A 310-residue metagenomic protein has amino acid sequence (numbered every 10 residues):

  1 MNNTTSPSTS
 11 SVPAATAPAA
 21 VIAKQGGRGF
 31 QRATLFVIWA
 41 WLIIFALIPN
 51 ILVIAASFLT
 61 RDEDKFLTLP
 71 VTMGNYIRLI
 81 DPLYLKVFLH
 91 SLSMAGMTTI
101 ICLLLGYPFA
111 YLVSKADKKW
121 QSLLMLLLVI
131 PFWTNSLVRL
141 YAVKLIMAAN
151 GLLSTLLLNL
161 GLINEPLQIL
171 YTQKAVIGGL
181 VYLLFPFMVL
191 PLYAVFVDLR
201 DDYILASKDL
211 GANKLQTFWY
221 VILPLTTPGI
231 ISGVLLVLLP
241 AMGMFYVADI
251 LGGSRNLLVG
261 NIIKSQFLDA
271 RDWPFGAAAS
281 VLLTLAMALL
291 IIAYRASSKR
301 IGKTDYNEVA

Functional and structural regions predicted by a protein language model:
N3-P7, V12-P18, I22, L59 (+2 more regions): C-terminal transmembrane helix and the adjacent membrane-cytosol boundary/short C-terminal tail of inner/organellar
I22-G26, E63-L69, M73: Short, membrane-interfacial amphipathic segments enriched in basic
G27-D62, I77-P166, L170-V197, V221-F245 (+2 more regions): Membrane-water interface segments at the C-terminal ends of transmembrane alpha-helices in multi-pass inner-membrane
K65-L69, F245-R271, N307-A310: Glycine-rich helix-loop "coupling/hinge" segments at transmembrane-helix boundaries in multipass transporters
V71-T72, A149-N150, V195-L205, K214-Q216 (+3 more regions): Transmembrane helix boundary and interhelical loop/hinge segments in multi-pass membrane proteins
L210-G211, P224: Glycine/proline-centered hinge or cleavage motifs at structural transition points of membrane proteins
N213-T217, S254-N256: Gly/Pro- and small hydrophobic-enriched strand-loop and loop-to-helix capping segments that sit at the rims
